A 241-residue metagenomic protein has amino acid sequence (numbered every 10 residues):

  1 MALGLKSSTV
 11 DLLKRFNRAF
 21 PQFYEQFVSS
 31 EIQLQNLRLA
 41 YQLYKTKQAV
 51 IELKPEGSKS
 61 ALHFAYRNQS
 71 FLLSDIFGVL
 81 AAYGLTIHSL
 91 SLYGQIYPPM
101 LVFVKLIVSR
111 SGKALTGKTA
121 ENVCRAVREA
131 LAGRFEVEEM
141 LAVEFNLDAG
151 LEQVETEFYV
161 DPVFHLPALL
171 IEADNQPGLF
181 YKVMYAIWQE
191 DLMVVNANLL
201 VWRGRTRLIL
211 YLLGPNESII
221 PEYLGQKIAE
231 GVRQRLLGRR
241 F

Functional and structural regions predicted by a protein language model:
M1-F241: Regulatory modules associated with amino-acid/nitrogen control
